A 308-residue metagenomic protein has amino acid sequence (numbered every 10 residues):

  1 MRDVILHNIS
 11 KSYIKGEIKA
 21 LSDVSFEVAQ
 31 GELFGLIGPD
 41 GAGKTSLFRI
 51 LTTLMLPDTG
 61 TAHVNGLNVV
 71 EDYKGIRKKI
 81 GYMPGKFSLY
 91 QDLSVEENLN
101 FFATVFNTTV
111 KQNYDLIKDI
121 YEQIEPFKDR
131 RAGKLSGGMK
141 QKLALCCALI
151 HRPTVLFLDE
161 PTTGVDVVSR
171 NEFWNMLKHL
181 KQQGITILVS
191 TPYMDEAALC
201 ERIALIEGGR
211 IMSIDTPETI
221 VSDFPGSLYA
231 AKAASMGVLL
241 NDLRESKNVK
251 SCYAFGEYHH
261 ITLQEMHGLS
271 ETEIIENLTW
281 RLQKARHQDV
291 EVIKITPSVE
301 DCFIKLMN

Functional and structural regions predicted by a protein language model:
M1-I9: Conserved N-terminal strand/loop that marks the beginning of ABC ATPase nucleotide-binding domains
K11, L205, A254, V292-I295: Hydrophobic/anchoring residues in structured secondary elements
K11-I206, S213: ABC transporter nucleotide-binding domains
R77, K118, V221, F303-I304: Conserved protein kinase catalytic domain
N113, T216, L239-D242, I274-L278: Hydrophobic side chains in well-ordered alpha-helices
N175-M266: ABC transporter nucleotide-binding domain
L263-N308: C-terminal coupling/interaction segments
